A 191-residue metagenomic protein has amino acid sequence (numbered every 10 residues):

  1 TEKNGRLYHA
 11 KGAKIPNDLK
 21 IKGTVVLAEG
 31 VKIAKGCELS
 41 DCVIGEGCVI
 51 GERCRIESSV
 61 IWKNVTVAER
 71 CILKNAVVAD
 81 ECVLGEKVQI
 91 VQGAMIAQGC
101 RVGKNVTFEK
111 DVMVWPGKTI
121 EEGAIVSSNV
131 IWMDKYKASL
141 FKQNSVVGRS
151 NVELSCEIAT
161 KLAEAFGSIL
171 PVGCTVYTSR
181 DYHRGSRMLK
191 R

Functional and structural regions predicted by a protein language model:
T1, M188-R191: Short, intrinsically disordered, charge-balanced linker/junction segments flanking boundaries in proteins
T1-Y136: Left-handed beta-helix
Y136-L189: An N-terminal, well-structured beta->alpha segment
